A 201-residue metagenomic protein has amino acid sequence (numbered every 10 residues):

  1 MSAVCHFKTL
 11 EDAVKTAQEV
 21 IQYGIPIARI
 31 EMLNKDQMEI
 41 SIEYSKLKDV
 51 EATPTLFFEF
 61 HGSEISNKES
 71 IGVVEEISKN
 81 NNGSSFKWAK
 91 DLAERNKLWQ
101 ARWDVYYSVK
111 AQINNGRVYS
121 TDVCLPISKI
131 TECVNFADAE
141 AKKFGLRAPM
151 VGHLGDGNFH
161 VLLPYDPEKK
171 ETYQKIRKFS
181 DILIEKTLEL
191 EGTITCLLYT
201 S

Functional and structural regions predicted by a protein language model:
C5-I182, K186, L190: C-terminal substrate-recognition/cap domain of FAD-linked oxidoreductases
Y199-T200: Conserved small/polar residues in nucleotide/adenosyl-binding loops
